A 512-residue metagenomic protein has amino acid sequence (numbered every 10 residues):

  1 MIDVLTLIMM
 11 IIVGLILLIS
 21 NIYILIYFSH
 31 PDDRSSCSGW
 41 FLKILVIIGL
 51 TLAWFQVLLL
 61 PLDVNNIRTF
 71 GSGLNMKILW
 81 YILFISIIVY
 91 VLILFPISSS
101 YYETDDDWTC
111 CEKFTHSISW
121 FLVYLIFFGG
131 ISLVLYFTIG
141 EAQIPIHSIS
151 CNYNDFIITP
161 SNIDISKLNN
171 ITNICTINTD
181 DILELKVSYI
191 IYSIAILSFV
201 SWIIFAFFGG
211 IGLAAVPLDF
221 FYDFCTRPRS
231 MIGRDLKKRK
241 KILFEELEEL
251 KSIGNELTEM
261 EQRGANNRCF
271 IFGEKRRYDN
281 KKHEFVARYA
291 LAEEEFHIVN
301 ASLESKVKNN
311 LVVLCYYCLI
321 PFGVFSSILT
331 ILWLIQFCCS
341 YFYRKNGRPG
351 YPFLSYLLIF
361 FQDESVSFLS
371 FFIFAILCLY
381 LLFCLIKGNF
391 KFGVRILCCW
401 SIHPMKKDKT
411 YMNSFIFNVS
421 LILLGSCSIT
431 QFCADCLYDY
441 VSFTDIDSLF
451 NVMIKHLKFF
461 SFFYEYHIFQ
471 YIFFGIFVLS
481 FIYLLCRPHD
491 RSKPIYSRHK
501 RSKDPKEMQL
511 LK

Functional and structural regions predicted by a protein language model:
M1-P228, R234, H283, A301-K512: Extended, helix-rich structural scaffolds rather than catalytic motifs
P160, S230-V299, L303, K493-K512: Non-transmembrane, juxtamembrane loop and terminal tail segments of multi-pass eukaryotic membrane proteins
